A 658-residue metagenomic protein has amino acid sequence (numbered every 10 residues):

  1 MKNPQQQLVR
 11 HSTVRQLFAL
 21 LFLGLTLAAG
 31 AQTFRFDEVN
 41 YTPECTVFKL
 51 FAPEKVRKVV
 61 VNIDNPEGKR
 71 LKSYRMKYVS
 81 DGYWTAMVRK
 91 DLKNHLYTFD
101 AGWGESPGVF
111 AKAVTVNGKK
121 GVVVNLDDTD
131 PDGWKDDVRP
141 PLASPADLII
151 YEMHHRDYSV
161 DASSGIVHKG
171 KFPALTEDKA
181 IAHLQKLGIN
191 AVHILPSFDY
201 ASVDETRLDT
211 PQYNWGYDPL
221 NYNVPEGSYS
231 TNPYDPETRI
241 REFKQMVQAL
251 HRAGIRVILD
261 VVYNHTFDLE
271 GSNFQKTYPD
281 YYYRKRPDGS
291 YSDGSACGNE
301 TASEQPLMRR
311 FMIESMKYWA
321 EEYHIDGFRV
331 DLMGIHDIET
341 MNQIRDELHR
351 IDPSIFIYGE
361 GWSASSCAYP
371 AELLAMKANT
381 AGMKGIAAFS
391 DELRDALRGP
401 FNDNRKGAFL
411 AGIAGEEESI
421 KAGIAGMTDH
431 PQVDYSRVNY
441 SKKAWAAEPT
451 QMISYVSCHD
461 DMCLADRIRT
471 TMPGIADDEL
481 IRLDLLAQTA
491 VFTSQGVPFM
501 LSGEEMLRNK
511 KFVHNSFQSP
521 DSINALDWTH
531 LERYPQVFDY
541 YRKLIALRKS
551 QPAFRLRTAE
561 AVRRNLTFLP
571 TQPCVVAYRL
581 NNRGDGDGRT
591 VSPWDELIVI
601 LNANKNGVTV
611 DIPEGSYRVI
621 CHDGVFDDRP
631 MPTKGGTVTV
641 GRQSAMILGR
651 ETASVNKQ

Functional and structural regions predicted by a protein language model:
Q16-A28: Bacterial N-terminal signal peptides
Q32-V47, K69-L71, R75-G170: The feature marks proteins involved in alpha-glucan
V47-P53, V599: Short edge beta-strand/loop segments characteristic of extracellular beta-sandwich folds
A52, N94-Y97, M631-Q658: C-terminal beta-strand-rich structural cap/linker in extracellular carbohydrate-active enzymes
A52-R57, N604-K605, E614-G615: Short proline/glycine-enriched turn/loop motifs at strand-loop junctions of beta-rich domains
G121-D128, R345-D346, S354-N509, F517 (+2 more regions): Conserved alpha/beta catalytic core and glycan-binding cleft of carbohydrate-active enzymes
H154-D178, A182-Y323, M333-H336, T340-D352 (+3 more regions): Substrate-binding/active-site clefts of carbohydrate-active enzymes
S436-S441, G496, M500-V513, I523-L597: Glycan-recognition and catalytic regions of carbohydrate-active enzymes
